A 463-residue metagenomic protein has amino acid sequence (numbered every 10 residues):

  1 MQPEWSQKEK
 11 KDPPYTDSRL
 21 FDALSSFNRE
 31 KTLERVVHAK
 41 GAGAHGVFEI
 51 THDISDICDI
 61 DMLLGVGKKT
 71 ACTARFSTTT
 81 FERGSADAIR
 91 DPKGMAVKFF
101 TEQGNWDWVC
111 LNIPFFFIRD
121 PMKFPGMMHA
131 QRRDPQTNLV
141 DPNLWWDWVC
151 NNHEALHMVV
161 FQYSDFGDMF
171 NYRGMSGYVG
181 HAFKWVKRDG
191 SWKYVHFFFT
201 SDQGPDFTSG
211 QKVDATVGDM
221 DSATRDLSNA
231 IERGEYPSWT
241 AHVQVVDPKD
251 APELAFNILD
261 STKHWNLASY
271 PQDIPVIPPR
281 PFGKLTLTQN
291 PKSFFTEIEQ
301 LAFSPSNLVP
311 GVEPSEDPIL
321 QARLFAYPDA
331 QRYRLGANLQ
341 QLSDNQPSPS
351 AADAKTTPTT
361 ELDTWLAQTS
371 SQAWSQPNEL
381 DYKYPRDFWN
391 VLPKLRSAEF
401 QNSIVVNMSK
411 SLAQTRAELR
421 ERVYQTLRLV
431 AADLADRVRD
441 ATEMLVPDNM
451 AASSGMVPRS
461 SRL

Functional and structural regions predicted by a protein language model:
M1-L463: Active-site-adjacent core segments of small-molecule enzymes
